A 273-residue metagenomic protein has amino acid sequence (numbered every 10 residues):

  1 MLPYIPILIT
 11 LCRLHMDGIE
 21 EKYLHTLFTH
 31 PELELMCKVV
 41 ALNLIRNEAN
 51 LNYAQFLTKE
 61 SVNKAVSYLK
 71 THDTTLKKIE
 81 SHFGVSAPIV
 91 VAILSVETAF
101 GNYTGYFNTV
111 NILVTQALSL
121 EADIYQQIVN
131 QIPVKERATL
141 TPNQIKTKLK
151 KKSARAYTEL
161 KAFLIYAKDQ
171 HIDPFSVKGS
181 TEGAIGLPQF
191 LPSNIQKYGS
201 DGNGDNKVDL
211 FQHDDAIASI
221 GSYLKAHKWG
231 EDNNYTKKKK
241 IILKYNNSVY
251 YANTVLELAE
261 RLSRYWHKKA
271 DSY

Functional and structural regions predicted by a protein language model:
M1-G183, L187-Q189, S193-Y273: Cell-wall glycan-active module
